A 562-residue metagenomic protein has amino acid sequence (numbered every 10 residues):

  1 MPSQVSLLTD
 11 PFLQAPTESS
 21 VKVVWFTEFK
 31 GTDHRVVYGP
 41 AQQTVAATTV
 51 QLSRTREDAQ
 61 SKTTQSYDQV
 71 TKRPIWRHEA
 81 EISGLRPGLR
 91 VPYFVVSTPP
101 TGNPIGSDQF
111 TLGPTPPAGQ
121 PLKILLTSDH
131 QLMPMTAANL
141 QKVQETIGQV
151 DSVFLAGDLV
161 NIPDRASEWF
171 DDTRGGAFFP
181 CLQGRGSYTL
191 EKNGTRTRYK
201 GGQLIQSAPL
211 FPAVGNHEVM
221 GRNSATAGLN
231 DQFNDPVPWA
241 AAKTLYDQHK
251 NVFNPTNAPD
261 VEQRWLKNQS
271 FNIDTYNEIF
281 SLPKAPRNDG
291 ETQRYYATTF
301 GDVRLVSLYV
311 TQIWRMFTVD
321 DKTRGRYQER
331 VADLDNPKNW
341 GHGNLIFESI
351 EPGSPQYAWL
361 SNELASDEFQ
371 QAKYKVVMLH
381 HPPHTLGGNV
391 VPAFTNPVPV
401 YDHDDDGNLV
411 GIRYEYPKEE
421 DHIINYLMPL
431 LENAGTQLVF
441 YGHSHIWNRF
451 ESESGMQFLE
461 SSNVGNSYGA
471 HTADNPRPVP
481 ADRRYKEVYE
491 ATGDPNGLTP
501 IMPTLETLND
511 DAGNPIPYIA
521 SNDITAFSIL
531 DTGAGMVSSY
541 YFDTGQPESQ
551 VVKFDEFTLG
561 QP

Functional and structural regions predicted by a protein language model:
M1-R35, P40-V45, Q51-R56, Y67 (+6 more regions): Metal-dependent phosphoesterase/phosphodiesterase active-site architecture
Q4-L8, A15-K22, E28-G31, Q42-T44 (+3 more regions): N-terminal active-site segment of His-dependent metallophosphoesterases
I82-S83: Hydrophobic core positions of the immunoglobulin-like beta-sandwich fold
Q120, M135-L140, A156, R174-C181 (+6 more regions): Stable alpha-helical elements in mature extracytoplasmic
K123, D151-S152, S207-P212, K373-Y374 (+2 more regions): Proline-centered loop/turn at the N-terminus of a beta-strand
D129, G157-D158, G215-N216, H380 (+1 more regions): Active-site glycine-centered loops adjacent to acidic/histidine catalytic or metal-binding residues that shape
A137-L140, N161-P180, V219-Q232, G388-V391 (+1 more regions): Metal-dependent catalytic neighborhoods of phosphoester/phosphodiester hydrolases
G184-Q206: Short mixed-charge
